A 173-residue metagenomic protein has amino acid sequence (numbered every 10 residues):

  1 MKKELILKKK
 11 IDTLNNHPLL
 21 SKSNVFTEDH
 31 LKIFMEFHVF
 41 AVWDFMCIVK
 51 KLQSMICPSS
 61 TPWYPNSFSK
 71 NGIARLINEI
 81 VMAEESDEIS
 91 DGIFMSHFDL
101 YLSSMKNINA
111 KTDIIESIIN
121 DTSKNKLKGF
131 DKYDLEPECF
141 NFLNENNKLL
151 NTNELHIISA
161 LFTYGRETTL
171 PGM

Functional and structural regions predicted by a protein language model:
K2-N15, F26-P65, E79, A83-S90 (+4 more regions): Alpha-helical bundle segments that constitute or directly flank the non-heme di-iron/ferroxidase center
N15-S21: Generic N-terminal amphipathic, Lys/Arg-enriched alpha-helix
T61, F68, L127-D131: Alpha-helix boundary/capping detector
N66-F68, I73: Helix-terminus loop motifs that line ligand-binding clefts
R75-M173: Active-site-proximal alpha-helical scaffolds that flank and shape metal-associated catalytic sites
